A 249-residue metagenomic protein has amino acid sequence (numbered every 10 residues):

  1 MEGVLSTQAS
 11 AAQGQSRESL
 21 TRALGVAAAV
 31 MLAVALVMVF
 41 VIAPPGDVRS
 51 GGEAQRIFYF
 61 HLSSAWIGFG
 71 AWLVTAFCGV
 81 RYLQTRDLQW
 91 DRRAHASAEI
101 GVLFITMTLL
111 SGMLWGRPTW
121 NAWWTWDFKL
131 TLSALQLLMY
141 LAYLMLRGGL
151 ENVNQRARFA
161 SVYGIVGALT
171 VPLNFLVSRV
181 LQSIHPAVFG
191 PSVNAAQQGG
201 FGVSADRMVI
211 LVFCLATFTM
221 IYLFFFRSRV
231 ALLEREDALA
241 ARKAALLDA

Functional and structural regions predicted by a protein language model:
E2-A249: Polytopic transmembrane helical bundles with strong interfacial aromatic enrichment
